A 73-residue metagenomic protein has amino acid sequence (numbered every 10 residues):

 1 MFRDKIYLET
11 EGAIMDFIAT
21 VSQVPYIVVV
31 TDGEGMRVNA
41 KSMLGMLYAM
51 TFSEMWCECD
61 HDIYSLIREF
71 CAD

Functional and structural regions predicted by a protein language model:
M1-L8: Short glycine-/aliphatic-rich beta-strand segments at the starts of folded cytosolic domains
Y7, D32-G33: A generic secondary-structure micro-motif detector that highlights 1-2 residue hydrophobic/ambivalent hotspots embedded
E11-I27, G35-F52: Amphipathic alpha-helical interaction surfaces in cytosolic regulatory modules
Y26-V30, R68: Structural preference for solvent-exposed beta-strand-turn elements and adjacent flexible terminal/loop segments within
G33-G35, D62: Short, ordered loop/turn segments at secondary-structure junctions
L47-D73: C-terminal structural segments of small proteins and small subunits
